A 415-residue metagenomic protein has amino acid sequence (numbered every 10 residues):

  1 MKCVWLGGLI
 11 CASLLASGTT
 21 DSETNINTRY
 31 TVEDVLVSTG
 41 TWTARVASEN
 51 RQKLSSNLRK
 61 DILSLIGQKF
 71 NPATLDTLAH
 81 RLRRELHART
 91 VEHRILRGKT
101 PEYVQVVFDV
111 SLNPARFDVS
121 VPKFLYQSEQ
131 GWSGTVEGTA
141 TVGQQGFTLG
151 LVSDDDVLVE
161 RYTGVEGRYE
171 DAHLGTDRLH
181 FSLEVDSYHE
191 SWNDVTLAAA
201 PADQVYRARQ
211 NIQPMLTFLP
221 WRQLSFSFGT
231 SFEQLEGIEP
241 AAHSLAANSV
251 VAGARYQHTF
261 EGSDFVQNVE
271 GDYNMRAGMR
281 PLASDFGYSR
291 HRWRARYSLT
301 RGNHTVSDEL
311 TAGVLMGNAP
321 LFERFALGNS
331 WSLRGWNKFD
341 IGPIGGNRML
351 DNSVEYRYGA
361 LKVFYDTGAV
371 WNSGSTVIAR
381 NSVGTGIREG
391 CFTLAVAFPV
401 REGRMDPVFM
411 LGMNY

Functional and structural regions predicted by a protein language model:
W5-S17: Hydrophobic h-region of N-terminal signal peptides that target proteins for export in Gram-negative bacteria
G18-Y126, V136, V152-H173, F232-E236 (+2 more regions): Periplasmic polypeptide-binding modules associated with outer-membrane biogenesis and secretion
Y30, P101-Y103, Y162, R207-R209 (+5 more regions): A general secondary-structure signal for short beta-strands and their flanking turns/coil in non-transmembrane regions
N57, I62, E270-Y415: C-terminal transmembrane beta-barrel domains of outer membrane proteins
P101, E129-S133, I378-N381: Short, flexible loop/turn motifs enriched in small residues
Q105, D109-E261, N329-R334, I341-G346 (+2 more regions): Gram-negative/organellar outer-membrane beta-barrel architecture
A247, V251-G287: Long, internal scaffold/assembly segments composed of regular secondary structure
